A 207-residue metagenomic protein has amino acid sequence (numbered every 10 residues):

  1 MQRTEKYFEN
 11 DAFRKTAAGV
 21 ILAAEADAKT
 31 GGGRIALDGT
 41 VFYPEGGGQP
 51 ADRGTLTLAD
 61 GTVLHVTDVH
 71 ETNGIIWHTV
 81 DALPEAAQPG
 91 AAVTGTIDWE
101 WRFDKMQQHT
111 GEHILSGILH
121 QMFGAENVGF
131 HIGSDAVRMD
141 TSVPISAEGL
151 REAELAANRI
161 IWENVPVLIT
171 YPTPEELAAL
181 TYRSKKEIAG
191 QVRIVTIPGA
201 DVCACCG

Functional and structural regions predicted by a protein language model:
M1-C206: A glycine- and charged-residue-rich anion-binding loop/surface
